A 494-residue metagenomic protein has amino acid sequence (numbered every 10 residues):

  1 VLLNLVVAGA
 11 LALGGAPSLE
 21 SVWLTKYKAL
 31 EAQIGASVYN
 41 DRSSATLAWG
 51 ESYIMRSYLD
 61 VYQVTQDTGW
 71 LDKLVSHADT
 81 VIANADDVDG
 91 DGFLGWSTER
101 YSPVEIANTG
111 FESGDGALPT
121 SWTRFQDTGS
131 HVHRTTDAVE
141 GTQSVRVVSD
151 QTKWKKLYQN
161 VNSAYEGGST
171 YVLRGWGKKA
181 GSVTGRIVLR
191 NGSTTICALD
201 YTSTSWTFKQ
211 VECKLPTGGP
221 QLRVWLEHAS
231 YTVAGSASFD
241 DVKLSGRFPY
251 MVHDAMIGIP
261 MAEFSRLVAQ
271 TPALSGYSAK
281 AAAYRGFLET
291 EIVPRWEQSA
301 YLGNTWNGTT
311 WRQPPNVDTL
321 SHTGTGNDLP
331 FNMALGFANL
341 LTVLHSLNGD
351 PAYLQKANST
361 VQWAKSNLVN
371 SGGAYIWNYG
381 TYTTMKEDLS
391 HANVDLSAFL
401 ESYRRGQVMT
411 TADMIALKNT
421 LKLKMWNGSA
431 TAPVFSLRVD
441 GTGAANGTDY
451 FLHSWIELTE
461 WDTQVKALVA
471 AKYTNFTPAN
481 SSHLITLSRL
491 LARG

Functional and structural regions predicted by a protein language model:
L3, V7-L11: Hydrophobic helical h-region of N-terminal Sec-dependent signal peptides in bacterial secretory/periplasmic proteins
L13-S102, G286-V317, G428-A430, N446-G494: Low-complexity, Ser/Thr/Pro/Gly-enriched N-terminal "stalk/linker" regions
A16, S52-T68, M256-A279, G336-D350 (+3 more regions): Well-ordered alpha-helical scaffold segments within catalytic/enzyme domains
A45-S57, S76, F248-P260, D328-N339 (+3 more regions): Aromatic- and histidine-enriched alpha-helix N-cap/loop-to-helix transition segments that scaffold the rims
V61, L74-H77, V81-N84, V88 (+7 more regions): Alpha-helical solenoid scaffolds that mediate protein-protein interactions, centered on TPR/SEL1-like repeats but also
S102-G246: Extracellular and organelle-lumenal recognition/adhesion modules and their flexible linkers in secreted
K280-M385: Active-site cradle of extracellular carbohydrate-active enzymes
N348, A352, S359-K386, E401-A479: Non-catalytic carbohydrate-binding regions of carbohydrate-active enzymes
